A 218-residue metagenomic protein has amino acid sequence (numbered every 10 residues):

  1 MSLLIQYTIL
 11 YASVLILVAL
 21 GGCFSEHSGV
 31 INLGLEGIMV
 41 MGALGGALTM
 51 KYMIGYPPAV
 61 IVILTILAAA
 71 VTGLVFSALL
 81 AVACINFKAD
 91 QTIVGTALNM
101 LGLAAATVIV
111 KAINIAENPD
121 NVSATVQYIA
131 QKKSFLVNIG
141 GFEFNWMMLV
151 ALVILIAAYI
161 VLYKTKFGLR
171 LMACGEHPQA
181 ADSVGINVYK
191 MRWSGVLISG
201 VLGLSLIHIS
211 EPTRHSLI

Functional and structural regions predicted by a protein language model:
M1-A19, I31, G45, I54-T65: Membrane-interfacial amphipathic/re-entrant helices at transmembrane-helix boundaries
I5-T8, G37, I63-V71, I93 (+3 more regions): Hydrophobic alpha-helical transmembrane segments
L10, V14-G21, I38, G42-G46 (+4 more regions): Alpha-helical transmembrane segments in multi-pass membrane proteins
F24, L48, Y52, V82-N86 (+2 more regions): Membrane-interface helix caps of multi-pass small-molecule transporters
F24-G45, I85-L98, R170, R214: Short, non-helical or kinked segments that cap or interrupt transmembrane helices
Y56-A105: Alpha-helical transmembrane segments within multi-pass membrane transporters and channels
G102-K164: Transmembrane helix-bundle core of multi-pass membrane transporters and related energy-transducing complexes
G140-S210, R214: Helix-loop-helix "hairpin" substructures at the membrane interface of multi-pass membrane proteins
